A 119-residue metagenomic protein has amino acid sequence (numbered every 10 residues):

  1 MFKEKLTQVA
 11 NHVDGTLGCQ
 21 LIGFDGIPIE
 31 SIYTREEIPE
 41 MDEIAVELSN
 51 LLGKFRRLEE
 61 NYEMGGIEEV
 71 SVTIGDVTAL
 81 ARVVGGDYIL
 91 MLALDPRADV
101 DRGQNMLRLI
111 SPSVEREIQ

Functional and structural regions predicted by a protein language model:
M1-Q119: Non-catalytic interaction/Regulatory regions outside core domains
